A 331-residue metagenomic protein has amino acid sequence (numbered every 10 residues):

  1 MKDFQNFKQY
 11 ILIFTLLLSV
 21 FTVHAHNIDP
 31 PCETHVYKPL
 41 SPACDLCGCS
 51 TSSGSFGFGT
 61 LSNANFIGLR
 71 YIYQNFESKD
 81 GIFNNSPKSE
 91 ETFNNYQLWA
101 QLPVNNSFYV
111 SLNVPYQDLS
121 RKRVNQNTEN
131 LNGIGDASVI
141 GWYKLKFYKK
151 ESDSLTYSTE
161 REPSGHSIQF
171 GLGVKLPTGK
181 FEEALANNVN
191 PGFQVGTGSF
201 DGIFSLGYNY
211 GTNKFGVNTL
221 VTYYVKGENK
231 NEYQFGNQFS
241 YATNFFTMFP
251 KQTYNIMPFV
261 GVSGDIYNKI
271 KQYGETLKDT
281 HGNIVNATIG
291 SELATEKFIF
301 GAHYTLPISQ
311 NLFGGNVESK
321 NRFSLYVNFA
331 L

Functional and structural regions predicted by a protein language model:
A25-R70, Q74-F76, K149-S167, E183: Outer-membrane beta-barrel biogenesis signature
P39-C44, N63, I72-N95, L185-F193: Surface-exposed strand-loop-strand hairpins of Gram-negative outer-membrane beta-barrel proteins
G57-F58, L69, L98-L102, L112 (+8 more regions): Residues on the lipid-exposed face of transmembrane beta-strands in outer-membrane beta-barrel proteins
L61-N63, T92-Y96, N132-V139, S164-H166 (+5 more regions): Residues that define the transmembrane beta-barrel architecture of outer-membrane proteins
N65, S107-V110, F147-E151, K214-V217 (+2 more regions): Repeated loop/turn-to-beta-strand initiation elements of outer-membrane beta-barrel proteins
I67-N75, L112-Y116, F170-L176, T219-Y223 (+3 more regions): Transmembrane beta-barrel strands of outer-membrane/channel proteins
S78-K79, E232-L331: Outer membrane beta-barrel transmembrane domains
D118, K122-T222, K230-Q234: Outer-membrane pore/translocation modules
